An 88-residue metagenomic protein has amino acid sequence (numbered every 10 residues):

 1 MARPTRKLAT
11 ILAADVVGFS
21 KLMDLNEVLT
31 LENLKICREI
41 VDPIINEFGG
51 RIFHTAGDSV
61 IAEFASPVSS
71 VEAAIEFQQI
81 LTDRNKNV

Functional and structural regions predicted by a protein language model:
M1-A73, Q79-I80: Catalytic NTP-binding/metal-coordinating core of nucleotidyl cyclase/transferase enzymes
L81-V88: Short, intrinsically disordered, charge-balanced linker/junction segments flanking boundaries in proteins
